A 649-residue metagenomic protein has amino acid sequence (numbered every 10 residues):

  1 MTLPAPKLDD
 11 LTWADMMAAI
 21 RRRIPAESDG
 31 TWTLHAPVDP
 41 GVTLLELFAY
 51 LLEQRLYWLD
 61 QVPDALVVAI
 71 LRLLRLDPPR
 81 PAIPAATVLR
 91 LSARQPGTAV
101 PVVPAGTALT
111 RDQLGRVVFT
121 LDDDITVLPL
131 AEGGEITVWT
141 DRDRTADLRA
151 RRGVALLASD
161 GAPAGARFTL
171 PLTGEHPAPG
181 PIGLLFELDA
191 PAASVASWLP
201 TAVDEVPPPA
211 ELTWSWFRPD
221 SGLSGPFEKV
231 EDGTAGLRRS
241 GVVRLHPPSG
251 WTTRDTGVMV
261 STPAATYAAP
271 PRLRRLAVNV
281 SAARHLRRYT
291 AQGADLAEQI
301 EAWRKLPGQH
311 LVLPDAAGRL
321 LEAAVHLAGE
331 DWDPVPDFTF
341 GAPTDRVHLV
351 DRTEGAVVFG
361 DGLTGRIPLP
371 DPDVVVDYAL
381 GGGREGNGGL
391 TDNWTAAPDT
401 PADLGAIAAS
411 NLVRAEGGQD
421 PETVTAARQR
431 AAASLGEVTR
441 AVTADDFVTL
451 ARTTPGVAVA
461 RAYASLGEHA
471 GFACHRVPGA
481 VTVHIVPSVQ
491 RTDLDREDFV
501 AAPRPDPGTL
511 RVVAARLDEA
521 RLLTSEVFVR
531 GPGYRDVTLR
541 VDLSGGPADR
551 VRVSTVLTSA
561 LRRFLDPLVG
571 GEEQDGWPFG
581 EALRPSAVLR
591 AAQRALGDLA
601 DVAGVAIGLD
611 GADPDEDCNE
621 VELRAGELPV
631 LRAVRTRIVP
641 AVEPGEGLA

Functional and structural regions predicted by a protein language model:
T2-P314: Extended assembly-interface regions of large multimeric machines
L3-A26, F359, V438-D575, F579 (+2 more regions): Carbohydrate-recognition loop of C-type lectin domains
P79-P81, V203-V206, T339, V347-V350 (+4 more regions): Replace "in large, NTP-powered and nucleic-acid-processing enzymes" with "in large, NTP-powered factors and other
V102-R111, R366-G382, R496-A502: Extended Gly/Ser/Thr-rich low-complexity repeat segments, especially those forming or decorating extracellular
G106, W214, V374, A451 (+2 more regions): Residue-level signal for inorganic ion chemistry
R111, G225-F227, T449-A470, A595-L609: Short, well-structured beta-strand/strand-turn elements
I125, W216, D220-H246, E322-R366: Extracellular/luminal ectodomains and secreted, surface-exposed scaffolds of diverse proteins
G133, W139-F168, G174-G180, P191-A193 (+8 more regions): Acidic, glycine-rich low-complexity/disordered segments
